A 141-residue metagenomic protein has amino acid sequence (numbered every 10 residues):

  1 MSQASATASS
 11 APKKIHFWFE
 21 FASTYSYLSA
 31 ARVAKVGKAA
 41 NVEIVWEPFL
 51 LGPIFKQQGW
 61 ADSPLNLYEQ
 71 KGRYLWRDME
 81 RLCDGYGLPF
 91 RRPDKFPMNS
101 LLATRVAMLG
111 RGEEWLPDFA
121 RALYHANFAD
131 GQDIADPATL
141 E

Functional and structural regions predicted by a protein language model:
S2-Q3, Y25: A structural signal for the main folded, soluble domain(s) of proteins
A4-S9: Intrinsically disordered, low-complexity terminal tails and inter-domain linkers enriched for S/T/G/P/D/E
A11-H16: Extreme N-terminal starter segment of soluble prokaryotic enzymes
F21, Y27-D130: Structural alpha/beta surface segment adjacent to cysteine/selenocysteine redox centers across thiol/disulfide enzymes
D133: PLP-dependent aminotransferase class I/II
P137-A138: Compact, glycine/acidic-enriched structural inserts
E141: Alpha-helical ds-nucleic-acid-binding substructure associated with the helix-hairpin-helix region of base-excision DNA
